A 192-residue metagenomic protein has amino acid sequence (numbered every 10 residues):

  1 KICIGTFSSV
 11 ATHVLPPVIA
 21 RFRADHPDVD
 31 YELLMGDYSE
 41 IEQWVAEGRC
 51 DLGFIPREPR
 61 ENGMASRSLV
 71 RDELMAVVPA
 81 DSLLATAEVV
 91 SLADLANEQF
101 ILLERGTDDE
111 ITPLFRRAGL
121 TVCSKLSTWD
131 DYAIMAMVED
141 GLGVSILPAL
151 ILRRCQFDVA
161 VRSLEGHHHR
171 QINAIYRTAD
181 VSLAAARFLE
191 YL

Functional and structural regions predicted by a protein language model:
K1-N62, T121, T128: Central regulatory/effector-binding core of bacterial HTH transcription factors
V10, V14, A160-L192: A late-sequence structural motif
V18-H26, L92-A93, D108-C123: Ligand-binding cleft/hinge of the Venus flytrap
S39, C50, P56-G63, R117 (+1 more regions): A ligand-binding cleft/hinge motif common to bilobed small-molecule-binding domains
V45-A46, L95, A136-L142, A174: Hydrophobic residues within well-ordered alpha-helices
P56, E98-A118, S182-R187: Secondary-structure junction motif
E61-F100, A186: Flexible hinge/capping segments at coil-to-helix
A65-M75, L126, A149-L150, F157-Q171: Short beta-strand->loop
